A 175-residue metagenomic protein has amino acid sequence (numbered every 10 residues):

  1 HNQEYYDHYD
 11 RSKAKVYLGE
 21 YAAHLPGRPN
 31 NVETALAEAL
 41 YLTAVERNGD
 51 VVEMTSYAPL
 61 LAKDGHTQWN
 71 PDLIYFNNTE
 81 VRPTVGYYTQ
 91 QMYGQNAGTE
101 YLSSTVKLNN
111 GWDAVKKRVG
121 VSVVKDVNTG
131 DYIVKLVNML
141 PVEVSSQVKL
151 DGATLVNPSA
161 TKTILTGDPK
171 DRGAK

Functional and structural regions predicted by a protein language model:
H1, A23-R28, L61-H66, P141-V144 (+1 more regions): Flexible loop/turn segments at secondary-structure boundaries
H1-N2, R118: A Trp-anchored, charged/polar loop motif used as the substrate-binding/catalytic surface of acyl/ester-handling
N2, N30-A35, W69-N70, I74-F76 (+3 more regions): Composition- and surface-driven signal marking solvent-exposed, interaction-prone regions in large proteins
Y6-S12: Acidic (Asp/Glu)-rich catalytic clusters
K13-V121, N128: Aromatic/acidic polysaccharide-binding cleft in carbohydrate-active enzymes
E20, S56-P59, N78, T105-V106 (+3 more regions): Active-site proximal loops enriched in glycine and acidic residues that flank catalytic Cys/His/Asp and coordinate
K116-V156, K162: Carbohydrate-binding surface patches
L155-K175: Acidic, Ser/Thr/Pro-rich beta/coil linker or hinge segments at domain junctions
